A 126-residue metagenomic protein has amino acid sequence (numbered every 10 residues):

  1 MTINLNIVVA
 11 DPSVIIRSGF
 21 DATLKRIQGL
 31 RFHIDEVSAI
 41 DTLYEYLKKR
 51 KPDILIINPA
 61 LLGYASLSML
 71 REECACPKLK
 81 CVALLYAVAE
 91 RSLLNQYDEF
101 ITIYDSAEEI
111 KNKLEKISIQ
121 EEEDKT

Functional and structural regions predicted by a protein language model:
M1-E122: N-terminal regulatory/sensing modules of transcriptional regulators
D124-T126: Helix-turn-helix DNA-binding segment
